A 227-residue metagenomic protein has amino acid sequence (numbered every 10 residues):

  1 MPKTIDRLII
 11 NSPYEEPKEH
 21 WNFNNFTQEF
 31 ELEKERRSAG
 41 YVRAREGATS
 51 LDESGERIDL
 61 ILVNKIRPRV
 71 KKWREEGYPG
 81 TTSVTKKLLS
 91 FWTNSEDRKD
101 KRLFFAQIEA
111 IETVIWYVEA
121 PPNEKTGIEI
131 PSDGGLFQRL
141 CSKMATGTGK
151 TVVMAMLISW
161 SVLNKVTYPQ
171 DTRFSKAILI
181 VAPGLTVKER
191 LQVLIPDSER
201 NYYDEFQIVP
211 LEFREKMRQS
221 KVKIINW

Functional and structural regions predicted by a protein language model:
M1-W227: RecA-like P-loop NTPase motor core of helicase/translocase proteins
